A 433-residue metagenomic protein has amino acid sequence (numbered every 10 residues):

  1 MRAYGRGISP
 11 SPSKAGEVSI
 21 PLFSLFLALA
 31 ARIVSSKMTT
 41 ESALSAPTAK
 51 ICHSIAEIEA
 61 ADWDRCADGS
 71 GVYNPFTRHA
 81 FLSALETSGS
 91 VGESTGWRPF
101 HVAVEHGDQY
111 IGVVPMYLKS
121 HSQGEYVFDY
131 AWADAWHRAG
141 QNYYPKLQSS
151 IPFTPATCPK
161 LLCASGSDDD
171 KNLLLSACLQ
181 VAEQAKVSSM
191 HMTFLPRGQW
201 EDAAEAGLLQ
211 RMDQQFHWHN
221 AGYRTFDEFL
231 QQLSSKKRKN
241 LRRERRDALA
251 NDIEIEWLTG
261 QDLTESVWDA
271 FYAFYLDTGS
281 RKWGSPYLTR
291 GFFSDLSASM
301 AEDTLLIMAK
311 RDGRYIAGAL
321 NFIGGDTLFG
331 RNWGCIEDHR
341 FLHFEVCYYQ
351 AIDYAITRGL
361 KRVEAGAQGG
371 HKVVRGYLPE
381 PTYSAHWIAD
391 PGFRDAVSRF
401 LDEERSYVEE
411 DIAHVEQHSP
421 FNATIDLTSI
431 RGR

Functional and structural regions predicted by a protein language model:
M1-R2, G112: Glycine-centered structural positions embedded in regular secondary structure
R2-P12: Extreme N-terminal basic, low-complexity initiation segments that serve as generic localization/processing leaders
Y4, F23-F26: Aromatic (phenylalanine/tyrosine) cluster motif
P10-S11, L25-A28, S35: Generic detector of N-terminal low-structure segments
S11-E17, L22: Positively charged N-terminal leader segments that act as targeting/secretion signals
L29-R433: N-acyltransferase acceptor-side catalytic subdomain
